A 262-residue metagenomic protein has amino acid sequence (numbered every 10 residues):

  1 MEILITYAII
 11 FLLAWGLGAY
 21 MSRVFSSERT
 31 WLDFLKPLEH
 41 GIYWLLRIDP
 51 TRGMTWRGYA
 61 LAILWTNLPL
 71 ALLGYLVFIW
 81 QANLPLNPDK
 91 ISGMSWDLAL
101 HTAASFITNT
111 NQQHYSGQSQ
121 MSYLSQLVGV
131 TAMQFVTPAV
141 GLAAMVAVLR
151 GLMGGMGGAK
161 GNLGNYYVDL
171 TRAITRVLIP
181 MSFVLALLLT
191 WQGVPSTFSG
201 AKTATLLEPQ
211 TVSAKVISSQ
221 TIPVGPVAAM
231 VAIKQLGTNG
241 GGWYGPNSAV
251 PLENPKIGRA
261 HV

Functional and structural regions predicted by a protein language model:
M1-H101, G158-G164, V168-P209: N-terminal alpha-helical transmembrane segments of multi-pass membrane transport and channel/translocase proteins
I10-F34, E39, Q126-G141, A249-H261: Short secondary-structure boundary segments
S22-R29, A147-G154, G241-P246: Juxtamembrane interface at the ends
S26, R47, S105, M153 (+2 more regions): Generic surface-pattern signal
G41, I63-T66, L100-Y115, V128-L149 (+6 more regions): Long, contiguous hydrophobic alpha-helical segments, chiefly transmembrane helices and signal peptides
P85-V130, S196-H261: P-loop potassium selectivity filter motif centered on the GYG triad
M121-A201, V250-P251, P255-R259: A conserved hydrophobic secondary-structure block that centers on an alpha-helix together with its immediately flanking
